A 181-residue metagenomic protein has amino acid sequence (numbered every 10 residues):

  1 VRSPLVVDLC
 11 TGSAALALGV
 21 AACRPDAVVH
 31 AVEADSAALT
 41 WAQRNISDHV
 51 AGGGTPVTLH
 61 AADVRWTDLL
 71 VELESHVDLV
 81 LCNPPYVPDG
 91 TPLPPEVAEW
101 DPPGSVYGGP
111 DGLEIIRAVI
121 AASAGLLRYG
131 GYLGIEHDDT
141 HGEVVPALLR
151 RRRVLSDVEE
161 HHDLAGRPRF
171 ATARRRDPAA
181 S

Functional and structural regions predicted by a protein language model:
V1-P94: Conserved SAM/SAH cofactor-binding pocket of Class I
L16, A42, N83, V97 (+3 more regions): Residue-level signal for inorganic ion chemistry
P25, P102, R153-V154: Proline-centered flexible-loop/turn and helix-kink motifs
D48, P95-W100, R151-R152: Glycine-rich, phosphate-binding/catalytic loops in enzymes
P84-I115: Mobile active-site "lid"/loop adjacent to the S-adenosyl-L-methionine
P110-R174: Conserved Class I SAM-dependent methyltransferase catalytic core
R176-S181: Flexible, glycine-/basic-rich loop-and-beta segments that form/coincide with the SAM-dependent methyltransferase
